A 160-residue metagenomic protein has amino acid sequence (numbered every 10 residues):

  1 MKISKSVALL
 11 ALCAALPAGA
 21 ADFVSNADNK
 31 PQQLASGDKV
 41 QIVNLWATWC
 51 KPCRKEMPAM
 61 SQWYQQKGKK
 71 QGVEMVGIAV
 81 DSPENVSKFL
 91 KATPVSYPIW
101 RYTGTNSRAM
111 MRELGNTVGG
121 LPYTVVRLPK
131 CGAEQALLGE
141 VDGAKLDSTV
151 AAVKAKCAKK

Functional and structural regions predicted by a protein language model:
M1-L9: Bacterial N-terminal signal peptides that target proteins for export
C13-A18: N-terminal signal peptide c-region/cleavage motif recognized by signal peptidases
A21-Q41: A short beta-strand-turn-helix
D38-Q41, W46-W49, S82: Short pre-active-site segment immediately N-terminal to redox-active cysteine/selenocysteine motifs in thiol-based
L45-Q62: Conserved redox-active cysteine motifs that mediate thiol-disulfide chemistry, especially di-cysteine Cys-X(1-2)-Cys
K55, Q65-N106: Conserved segment of the thioredoxin-like fold in thiol-based oxidoreductases
T93-V95, Y102-T149: Thiol/disulfide oxidoreductase modules built on the thioredoxin-like
K154-K160: Non-globular targeting/processing and membrane-anchoring segments
